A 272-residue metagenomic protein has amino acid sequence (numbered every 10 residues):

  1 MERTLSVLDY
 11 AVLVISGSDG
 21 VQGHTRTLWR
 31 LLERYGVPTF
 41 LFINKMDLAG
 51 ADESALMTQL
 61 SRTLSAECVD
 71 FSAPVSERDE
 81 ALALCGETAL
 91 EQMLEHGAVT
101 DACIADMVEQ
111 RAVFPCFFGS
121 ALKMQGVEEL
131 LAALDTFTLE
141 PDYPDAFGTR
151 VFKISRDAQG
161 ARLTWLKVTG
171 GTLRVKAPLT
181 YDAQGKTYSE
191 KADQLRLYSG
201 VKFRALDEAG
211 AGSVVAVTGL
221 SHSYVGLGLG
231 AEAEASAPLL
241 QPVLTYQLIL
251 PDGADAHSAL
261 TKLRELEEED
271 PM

Functional and structural regions predicted by a protein language model:
M1-M272: Structural and coupling elements of P-loop NTPases
